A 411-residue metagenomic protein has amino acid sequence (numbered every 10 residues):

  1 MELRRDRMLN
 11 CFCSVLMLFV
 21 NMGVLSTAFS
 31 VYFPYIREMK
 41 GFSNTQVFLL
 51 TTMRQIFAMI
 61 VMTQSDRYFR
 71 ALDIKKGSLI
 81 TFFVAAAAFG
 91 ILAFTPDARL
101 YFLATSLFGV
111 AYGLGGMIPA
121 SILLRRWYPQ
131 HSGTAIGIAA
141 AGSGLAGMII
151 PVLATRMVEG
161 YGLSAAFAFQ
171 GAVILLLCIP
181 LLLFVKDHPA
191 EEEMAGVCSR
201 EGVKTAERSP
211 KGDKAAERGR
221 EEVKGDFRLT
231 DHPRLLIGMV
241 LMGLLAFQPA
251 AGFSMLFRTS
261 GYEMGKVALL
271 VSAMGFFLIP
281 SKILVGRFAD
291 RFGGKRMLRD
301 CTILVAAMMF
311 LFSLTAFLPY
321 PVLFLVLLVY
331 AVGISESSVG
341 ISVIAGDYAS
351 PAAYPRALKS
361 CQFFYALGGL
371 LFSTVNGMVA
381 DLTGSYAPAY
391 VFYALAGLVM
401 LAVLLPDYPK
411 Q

Functional and structural regions predicted by a protein language model:
L9-N44, V61-S65, P249-S254: Extracytoplasmic
S26-I36, R228-V285: Extracytoplasmic gate region of multi-pass secondary transporters
I60-A98: Conserved MFS/SLC helix-loop-helix module at the cytosolic interface between two early adjacent transmembrane helices
V61-D73, K282-G293, A380-D381: Helix-to-loop junctions at the C-terminal end of transmembrane segments in multipass secondary transporters
R99-G115, V322-E336: Hydrophobic core of transmembrane alpha-helices in multi-pass small-molecule transporters, especially MFS/SLC-type
S106-A141: Cytoplasmic helix-loop-helix junction between adjacent transmembrane helices in 12-TM secondary transporters
I138, G147, Y348-S385, Y393: A late C-terminal transmembrane helix in Major Facilitator Superfamily
M239, L278, A289-I344: C-terminal transmembrane helical hairpin of 12-TM major facilitator-type secondary transporters
